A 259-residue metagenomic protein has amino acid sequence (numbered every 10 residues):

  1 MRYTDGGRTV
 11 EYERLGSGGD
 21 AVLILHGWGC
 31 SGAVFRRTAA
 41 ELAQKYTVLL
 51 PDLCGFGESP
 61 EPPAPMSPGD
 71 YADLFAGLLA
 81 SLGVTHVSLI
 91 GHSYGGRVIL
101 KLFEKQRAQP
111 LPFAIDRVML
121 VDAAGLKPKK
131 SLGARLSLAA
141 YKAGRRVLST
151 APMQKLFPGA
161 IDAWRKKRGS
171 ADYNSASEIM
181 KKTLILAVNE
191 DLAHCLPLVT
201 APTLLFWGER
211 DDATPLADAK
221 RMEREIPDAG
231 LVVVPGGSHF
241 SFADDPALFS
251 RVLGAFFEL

Functional and structural regions predicted by a protein language model:
M1-V22, A43-Y46, V84-T85, D116 (+1 more regions): Alpha/beta-hydrolase fold catalytic core
G7-R8, L50-Y94, Q109-L111, S250-R251: Active-site loop/oxyanion-hole signature of alpha/beta-hydrolase fold enzymes
E13-E58: Conserved HGGG/HGGXW glycine-rich cap/lid loop of the alpha/beta-hydrolase fold
R97-E104, P112-S149: Flexible "cap/lid" loop of the alpha/beta hydrolase fold
L120, S131, R146-T200: Conserved alpha/beta-hydrolase catalytic His-Asp/Glu region
V199, L205-W207, D211: Short beta-strand/loop motif that positions the catalytic acidic residue of the alpha/beta-hydrolase fold
E223-H239: Catalytic histidine neighborhood in serine/cysteine hydrolases with alpha/beta-hydrolase-type architecture
G237-P246, S250: Catalytic histidine-centered segment of alpha/beta-hydrolase-like enzymes
